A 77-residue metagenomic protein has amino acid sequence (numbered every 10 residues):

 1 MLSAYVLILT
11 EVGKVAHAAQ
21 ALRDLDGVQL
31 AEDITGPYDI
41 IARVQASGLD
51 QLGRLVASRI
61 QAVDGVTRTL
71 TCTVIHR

Functional and structural regions predicted by a protein language model:
M1-R77: A compositional/biophysical signature of low hydrophobicity enriched in polar/charged and small residues
